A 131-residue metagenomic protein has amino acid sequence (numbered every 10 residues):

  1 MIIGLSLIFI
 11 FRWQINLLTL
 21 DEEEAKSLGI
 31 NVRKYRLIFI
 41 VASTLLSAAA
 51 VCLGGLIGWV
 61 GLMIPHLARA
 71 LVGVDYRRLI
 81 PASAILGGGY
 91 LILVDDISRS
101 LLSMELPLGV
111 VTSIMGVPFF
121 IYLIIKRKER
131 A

Functional and structural regions predicted by a protein language model:
G4-I40: Membrane-helix/interface signature in polytopic inner-membrane proteins
R12, N16, D95-L102, I125: Membrane-water interface at transmembrane helix exits
L17, L53-L56, K126-E129: Juxtamembrane transmembrane-helix termini
E22, S47, E105, I125-R127: A generic membrane alpha-helix/interface feature
L37-I114, F120: Transmembrane alpha-helical segments in multi-pass inner-membrane proteins
M115-A131: A juxtamembrane structural motif centered on a specific transmembrane helix
